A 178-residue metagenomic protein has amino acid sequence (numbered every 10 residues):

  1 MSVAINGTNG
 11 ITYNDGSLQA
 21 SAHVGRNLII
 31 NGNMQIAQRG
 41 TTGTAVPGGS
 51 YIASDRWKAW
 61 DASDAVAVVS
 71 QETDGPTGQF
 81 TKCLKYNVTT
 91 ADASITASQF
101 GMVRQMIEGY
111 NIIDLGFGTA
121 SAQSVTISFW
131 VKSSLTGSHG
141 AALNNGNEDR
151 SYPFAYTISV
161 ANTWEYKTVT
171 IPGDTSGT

Functional and structural regions predicted by a protein language model:
A4, N9-G10, N14, S21-T178: Extracellular and organelle-lumenal recognition/adhesion modules and their flexible linkers in secreted
